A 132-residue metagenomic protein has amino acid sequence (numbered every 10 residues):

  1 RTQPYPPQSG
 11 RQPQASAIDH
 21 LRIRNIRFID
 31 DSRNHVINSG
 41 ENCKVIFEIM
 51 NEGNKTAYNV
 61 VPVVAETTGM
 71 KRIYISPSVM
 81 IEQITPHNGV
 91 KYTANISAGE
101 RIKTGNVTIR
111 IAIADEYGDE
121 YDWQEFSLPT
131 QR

Functional and structural regions predicted by a protein language model:
R1-N38, G69, I73, P129-R132: Low-complexity, acidic Ser/Thr/Pro/Gly-rich terminal tails and inter-domain linkers that flank the onset of structured
Y5, G10-S16, I73-P77, S97-R132: Terminal connector regions
S32, M50-T56, E100, Y117: Short, acidic/polar linear motifs in exposed loop/turn regions
S39-E52: Short beta-strand elements of extracellular/lumenal beta-sandwich folds
M50-K71, A112: Short acidic, flexible loop segments centered on an aromatic residue
M80-V90: Short proline/glycine- and polar residue-rich coil/turn motifs
K91-N95: Exposed aromatic-hydrophobic patches
